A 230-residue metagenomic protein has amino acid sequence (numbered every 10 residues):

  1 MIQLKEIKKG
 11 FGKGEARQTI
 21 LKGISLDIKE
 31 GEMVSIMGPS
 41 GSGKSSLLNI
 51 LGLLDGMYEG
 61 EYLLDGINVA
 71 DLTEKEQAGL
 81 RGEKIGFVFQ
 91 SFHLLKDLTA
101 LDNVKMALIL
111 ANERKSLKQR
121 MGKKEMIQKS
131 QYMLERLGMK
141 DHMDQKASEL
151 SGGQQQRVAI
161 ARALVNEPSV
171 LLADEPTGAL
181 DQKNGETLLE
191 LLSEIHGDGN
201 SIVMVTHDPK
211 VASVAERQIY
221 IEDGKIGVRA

Functional and structural regions predicted by a protein language model:
I2-Q218: ABC family nucleotide-binding domain
Q218-A230: H-loop (His-switch) and adjacent beta-strand-loop-beta switch element of ABC-type ATPase nucleotide-binding domains
